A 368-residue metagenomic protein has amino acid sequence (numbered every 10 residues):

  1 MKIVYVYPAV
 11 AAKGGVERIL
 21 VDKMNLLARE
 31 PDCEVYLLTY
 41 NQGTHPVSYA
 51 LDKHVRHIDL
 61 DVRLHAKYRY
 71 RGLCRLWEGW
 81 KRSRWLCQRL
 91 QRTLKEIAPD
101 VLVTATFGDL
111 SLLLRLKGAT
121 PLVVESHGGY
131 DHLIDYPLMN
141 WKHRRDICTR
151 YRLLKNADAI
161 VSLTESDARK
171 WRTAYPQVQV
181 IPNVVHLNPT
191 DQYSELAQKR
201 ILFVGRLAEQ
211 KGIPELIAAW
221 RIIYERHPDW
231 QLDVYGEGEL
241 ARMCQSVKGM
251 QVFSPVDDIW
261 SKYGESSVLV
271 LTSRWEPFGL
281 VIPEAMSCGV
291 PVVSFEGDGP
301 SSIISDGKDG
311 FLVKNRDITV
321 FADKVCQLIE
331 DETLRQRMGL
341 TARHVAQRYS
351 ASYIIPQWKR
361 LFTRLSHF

Functional and structural regions predicted by a protein language model:
V6-K13, L26-W77, K170: N-terminal strand-loop element at the rim of the active site of nucleotide-sugar-dependent glycosyltransferases
G14-D22, K199, F203-I222, E239-R242 (+1 more regions): A conserved mid-protein helix/loop that constitutes part of the nucleotide-sugar donor-binding site
Q91-R92, N140-I160: Membrane-proximal helix-turn-helix segments that form the acceptor-binding/catalytic region of lipid-linked
T104-D109, S126: Short His-centered aromatic/hydrophobic patch
S166, V184: Carbohydrate-associated surface elements
P255, R274: Aromatic "clamp/platform" in nucleotide-sugar-dependent glycosyltransferases that forms part of the donor/acceptor
P291-S294: Short hydrophobic beta-strand element within catalytic cores of glycosyltransferases and related nucleotide-activated
D306-G307, F311-I318, Q327-E332, Q347: Conserved acidic donor-binding segment of nucleotide-sugar-dependent glycosyltransferases
